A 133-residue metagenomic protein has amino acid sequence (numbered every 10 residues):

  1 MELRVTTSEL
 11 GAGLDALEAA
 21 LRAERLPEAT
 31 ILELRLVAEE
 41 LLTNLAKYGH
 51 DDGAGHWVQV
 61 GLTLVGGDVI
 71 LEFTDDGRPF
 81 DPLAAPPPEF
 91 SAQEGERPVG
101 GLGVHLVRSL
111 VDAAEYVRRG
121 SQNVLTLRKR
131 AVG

Functional and structural regions predicted by a protein language model:
M1-T6: Short amphipathic
A16-A20, N44, A113: Solvent-exposed, charged/polar functional surfaces in cytosolic regulatory/catalytic domains
L17-E39, E96-R97: Conserved short strand/loop->alpha-helix "switch" segment adjacent to the catalytic nucleotide/phosphoryl-transfer site
E39, T43, K47: Short alpha-helix lining the ATP-binding pocket of the histidine-kinase-like ATPase
A46-G133: Conserved beta-strand-loop-beta-strand hairpin that lines the nucleotide-binding pocket of ATP/GTP-utilizing enzymes
